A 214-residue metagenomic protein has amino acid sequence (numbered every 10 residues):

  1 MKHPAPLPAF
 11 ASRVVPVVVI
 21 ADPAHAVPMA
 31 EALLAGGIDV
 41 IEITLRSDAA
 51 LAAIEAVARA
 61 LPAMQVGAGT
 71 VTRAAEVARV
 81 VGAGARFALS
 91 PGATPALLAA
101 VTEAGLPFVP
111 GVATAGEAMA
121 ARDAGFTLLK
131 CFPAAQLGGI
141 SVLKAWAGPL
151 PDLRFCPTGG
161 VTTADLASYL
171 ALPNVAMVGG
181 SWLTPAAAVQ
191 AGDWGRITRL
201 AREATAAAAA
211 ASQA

Functional and structural regions predicted by a protein language model:
M1-R86, E103, D152, T163-A164 (+2 more regions): Conserved N-terminal beta1-alpha1 strand-loop-helix module at the mouth
V19-P23, A68-A74, S90-T94, P110-A115 (+2 more regions): Glycine-rich beta-to-alpha transition loops that act as phosphate-gripper elements at the mouths of alpha/beta enzyme
A53, A75-E76, A96-L97, G116-E117 (+2 more regions): Short acidic active-site motifs
M64-A68, R86-G92, P107-G111, T127-P133 (+2 more regions): Short hydrophobic/aromatic-enriched beta-strand-loop microsegments
F87-L97, K130-I140, N174-R196: Glycine-rich phosphate-binding active-site loops on the catalytic face of alpha/beta enzymes
A96-L137: Histidine/lysine/aspartate-rich catalytic loop segments that bind and position anionic ligands
A120, Q136, S141-C156: Shared catalytic-loop signature of beta/alpha-barrel
